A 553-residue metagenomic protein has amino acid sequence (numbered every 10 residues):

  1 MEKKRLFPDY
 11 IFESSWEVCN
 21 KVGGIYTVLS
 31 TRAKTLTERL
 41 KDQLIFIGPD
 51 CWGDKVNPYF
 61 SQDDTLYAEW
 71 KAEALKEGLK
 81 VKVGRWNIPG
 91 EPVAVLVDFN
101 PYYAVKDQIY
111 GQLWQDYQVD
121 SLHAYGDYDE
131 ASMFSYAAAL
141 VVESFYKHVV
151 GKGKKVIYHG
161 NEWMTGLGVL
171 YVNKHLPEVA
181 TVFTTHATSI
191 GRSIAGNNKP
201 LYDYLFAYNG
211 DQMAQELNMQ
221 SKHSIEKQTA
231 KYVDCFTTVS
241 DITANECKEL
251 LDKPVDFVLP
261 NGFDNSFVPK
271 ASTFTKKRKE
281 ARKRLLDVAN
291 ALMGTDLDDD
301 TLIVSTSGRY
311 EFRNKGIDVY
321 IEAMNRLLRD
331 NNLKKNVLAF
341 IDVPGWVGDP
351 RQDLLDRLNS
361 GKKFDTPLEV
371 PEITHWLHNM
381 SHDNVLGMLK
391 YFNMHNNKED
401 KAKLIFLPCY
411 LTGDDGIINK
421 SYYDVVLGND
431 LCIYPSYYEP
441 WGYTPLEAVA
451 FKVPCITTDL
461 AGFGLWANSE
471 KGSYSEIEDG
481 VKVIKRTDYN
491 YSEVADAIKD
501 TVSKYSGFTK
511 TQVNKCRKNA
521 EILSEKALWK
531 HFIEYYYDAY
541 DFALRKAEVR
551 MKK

Functional and structural regions predicted by a protein language model:
M1-K553: Catalytic cores of nucleotide-sugar-dependent glycosyltransferases that transfer UDP/GDP/TDP-activated
